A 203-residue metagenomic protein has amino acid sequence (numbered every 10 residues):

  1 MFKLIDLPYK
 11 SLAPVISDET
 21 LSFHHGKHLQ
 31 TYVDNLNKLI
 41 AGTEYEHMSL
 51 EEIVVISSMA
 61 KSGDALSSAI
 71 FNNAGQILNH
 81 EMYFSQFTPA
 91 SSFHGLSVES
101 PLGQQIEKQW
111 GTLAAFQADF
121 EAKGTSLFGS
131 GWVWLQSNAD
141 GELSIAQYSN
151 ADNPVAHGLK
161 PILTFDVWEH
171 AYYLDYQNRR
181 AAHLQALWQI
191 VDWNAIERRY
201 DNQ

Functional and structural regions predicted by a protein language model:
M1-Q203: Feature for soluble, non-membrane regions of globular proteins
